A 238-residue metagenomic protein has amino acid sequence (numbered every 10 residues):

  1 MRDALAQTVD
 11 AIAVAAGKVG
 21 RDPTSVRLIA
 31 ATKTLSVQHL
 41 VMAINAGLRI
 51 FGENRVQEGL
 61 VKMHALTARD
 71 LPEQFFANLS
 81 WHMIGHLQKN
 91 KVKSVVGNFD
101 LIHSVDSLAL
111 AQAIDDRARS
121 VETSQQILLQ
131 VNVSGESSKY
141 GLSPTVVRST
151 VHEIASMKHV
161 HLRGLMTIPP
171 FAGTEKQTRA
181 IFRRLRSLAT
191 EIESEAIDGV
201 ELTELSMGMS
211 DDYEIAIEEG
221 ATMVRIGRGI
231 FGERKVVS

Functional and structural regions predicted by a protein language model:
M1-D211, E219, F231-E233: Conserved alpha/beta-domain cores
A221-S238: Gly/Pro- and small hydrophobic-enriched strand-loop and loop-to-helix capping segments that sit at the rims
